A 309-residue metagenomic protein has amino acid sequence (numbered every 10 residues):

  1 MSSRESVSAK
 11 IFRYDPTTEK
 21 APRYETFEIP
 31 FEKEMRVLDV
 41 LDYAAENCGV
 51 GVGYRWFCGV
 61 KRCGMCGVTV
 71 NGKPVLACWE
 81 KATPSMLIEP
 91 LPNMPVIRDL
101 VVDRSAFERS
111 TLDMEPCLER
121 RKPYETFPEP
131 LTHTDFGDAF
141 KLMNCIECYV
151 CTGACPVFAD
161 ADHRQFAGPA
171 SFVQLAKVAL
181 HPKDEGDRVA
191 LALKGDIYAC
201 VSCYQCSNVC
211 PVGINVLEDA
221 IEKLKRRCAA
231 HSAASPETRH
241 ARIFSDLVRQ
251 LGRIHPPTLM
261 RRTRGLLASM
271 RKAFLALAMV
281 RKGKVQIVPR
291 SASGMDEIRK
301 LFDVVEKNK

Functional and structural regions predicted by a protein language model:
S2-V7, K61-G67, K81-A82: A short, compositionally biased
R4-F27: Eukaryote-biased recognition of intrinsically disordered, low-complexity regulatory segments
Y24-R36: Short, contiguous acidic and Ser/Thr-rich linear segments
M35-N47, E89-K309: Ferredoxin-type iron-sulfur electron-transfer modules in oxidoreductases and energy-metabolism complexes
G49-Y54: Active-site phosphate-binding and catalytic loops of NTP-dependent enzymes
W56-V60: Serine/threonine-rich, repeat-prone extracellular segments and beta-strand-based repeat modules of secreted/surface
T69-G72, A273: Short strand-turn-strand beta-turns centered on an Asx-Gly dipeptide
P74-P84: Structured interaction patches on ligand/partner-binding surfaces of diverse proteins
